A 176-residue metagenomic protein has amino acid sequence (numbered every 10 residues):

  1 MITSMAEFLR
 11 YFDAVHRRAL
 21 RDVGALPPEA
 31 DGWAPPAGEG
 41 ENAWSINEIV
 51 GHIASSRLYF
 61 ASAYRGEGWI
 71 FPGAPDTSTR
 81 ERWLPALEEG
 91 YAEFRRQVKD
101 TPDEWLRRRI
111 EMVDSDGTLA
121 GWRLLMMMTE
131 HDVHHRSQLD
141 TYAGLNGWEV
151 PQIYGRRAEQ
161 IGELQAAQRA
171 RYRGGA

Functional and structural regions predicted by a protein language model:
I2-L9, R80-L84, L125-T129: Active-site rim elements
S4, Y11-V15, A86-G90: Soluble or luminal CAZymes and related metallo-dependent hydrolases
L9-L20, G24, A30-P75, M112-A176: Short, contiguous alpha-helical
S62-T101: Helix-adjacent hinge/juxtasegments
K99-S115: Acidic catalytic patch
